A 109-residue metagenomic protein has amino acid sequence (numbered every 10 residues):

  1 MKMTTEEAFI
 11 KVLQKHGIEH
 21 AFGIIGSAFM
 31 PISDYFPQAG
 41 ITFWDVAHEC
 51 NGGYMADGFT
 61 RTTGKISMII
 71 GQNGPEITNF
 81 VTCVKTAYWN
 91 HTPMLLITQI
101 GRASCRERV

Functional and structural regions predicted by a protein language model:
M1-R108: N-terminal alpha/beta PP-like core and its mobile active-site loop of ThDP/TPP-dependent enzymes
